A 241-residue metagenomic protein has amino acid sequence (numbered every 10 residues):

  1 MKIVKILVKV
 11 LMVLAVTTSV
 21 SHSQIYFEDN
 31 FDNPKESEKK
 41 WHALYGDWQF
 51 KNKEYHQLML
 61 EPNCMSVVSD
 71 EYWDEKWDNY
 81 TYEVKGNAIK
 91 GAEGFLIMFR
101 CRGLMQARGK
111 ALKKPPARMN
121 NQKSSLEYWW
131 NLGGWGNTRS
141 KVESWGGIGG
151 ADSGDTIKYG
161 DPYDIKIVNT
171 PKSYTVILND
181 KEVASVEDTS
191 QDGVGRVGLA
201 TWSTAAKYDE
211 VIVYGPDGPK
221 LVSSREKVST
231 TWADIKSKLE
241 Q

Functional and structural regions predicted by a protein language model:
K9-S19: Bacterial N-terminal signal peptides
H22-A43, S223-K236: Extracellular carbohydrate-recognition regions
F31, D209-V213: Extracellular beta-strand elements of beta-rich domains used for carbohydrate recognition/degradation or cell-matrix
P34-S66: Extracellular glycan-recognition surfaces and repeat-rich motifs
E61-G146: Secretory/extracellular carbohydrate-interaction modules and structurally similar beta-sandwich "look-alikes"
V67-D74, A151-I157, G198: Beta-strand-rich interaction surfaces with strong enrichment in secreted/lumenal proteins
D161-T175: Localized edge beta-strand/strand-to-loop motifs within extracellular or lumenal beta-rich domains
I177-A200: Short, solvent-exposed beta-strand-to-loop segments that form ligand-recognition rims of beta-rich domains
